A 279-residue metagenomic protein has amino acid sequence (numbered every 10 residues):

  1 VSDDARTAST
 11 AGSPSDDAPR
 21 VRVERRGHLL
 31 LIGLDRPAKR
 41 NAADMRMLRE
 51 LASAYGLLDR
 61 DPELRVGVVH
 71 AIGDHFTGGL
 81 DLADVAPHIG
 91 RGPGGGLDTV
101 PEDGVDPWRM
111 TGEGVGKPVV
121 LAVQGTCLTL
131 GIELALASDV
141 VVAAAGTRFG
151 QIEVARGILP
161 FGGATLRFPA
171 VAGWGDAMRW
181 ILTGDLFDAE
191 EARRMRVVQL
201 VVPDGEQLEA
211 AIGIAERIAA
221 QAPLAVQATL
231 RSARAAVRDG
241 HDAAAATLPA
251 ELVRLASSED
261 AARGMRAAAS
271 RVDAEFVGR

Functional and structural regions predicted by a protein language model:
V1-I72: Conserved CoA-thioester-binding segment of acyl-CoA-metabolizing enzymes
D3-D4, T247, L255, R266: Intrinsically disordered, low-complexity segments enriched in small/flexible residues
I32, R36, E50-L51, V69 (+6 more regions): Terminal peptide-recognition signature
P37, V142-T147, V198-A250, R254-E259 (+1 more regions): C-terminal long alpha-helix characteristic of the crotonase
L48-A52, G56, L82-Q124: An acidic, glycine-rich surface segment that forms the CoA-thioester-binding/catalytic face of crotonase-fold enzymes
D61, S258, R271: Acidic-histidine catalytic/liganding microenvironments
D74-G78, A83, L128-T129, G150 (+1 more regions): Short, active-site-adjacent cap segments at secondary-structure transitions
M110-L224, R263: Crotonase-fold acyl-CoA enzyme core
